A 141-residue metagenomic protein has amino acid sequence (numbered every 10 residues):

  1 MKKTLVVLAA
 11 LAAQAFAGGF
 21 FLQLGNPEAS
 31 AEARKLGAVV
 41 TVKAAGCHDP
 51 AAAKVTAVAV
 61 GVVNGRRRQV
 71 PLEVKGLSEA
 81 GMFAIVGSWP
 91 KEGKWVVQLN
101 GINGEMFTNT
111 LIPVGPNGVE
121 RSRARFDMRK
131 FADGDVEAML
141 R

Functional and structural regions predicted by a protein language model:
T4-A13: Sec-dependent N-terminal signal peptides
G18-R141: N-terminal soluble domains immediately following signal/targeting peptides that reside in extracytoplasmic
